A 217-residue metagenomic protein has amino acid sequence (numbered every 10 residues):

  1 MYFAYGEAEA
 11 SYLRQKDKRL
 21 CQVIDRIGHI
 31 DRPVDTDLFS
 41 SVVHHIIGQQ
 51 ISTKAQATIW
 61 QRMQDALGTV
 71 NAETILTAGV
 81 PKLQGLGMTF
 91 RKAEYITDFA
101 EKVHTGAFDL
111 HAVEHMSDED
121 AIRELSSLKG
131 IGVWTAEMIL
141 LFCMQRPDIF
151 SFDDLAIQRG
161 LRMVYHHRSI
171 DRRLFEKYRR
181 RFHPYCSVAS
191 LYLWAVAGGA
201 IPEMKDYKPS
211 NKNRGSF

Functional and structural regions predicted by a protein language model:
M1-F3, T36-F39, E73-I75, E114-S117 (+2 more regions): Short acidic alpha-helix initiation/capping motifs at coil-to-helix transition points, especially at protein N-termini
M1-I30, V133-F142, R146-F217: C-terminal accessory module of base-excision DNA glycosylases/AP lyases that mediates lesion recognition and DNA
A8, Q15-G68: A positional/architectural concept
R19-V23, I51-S52, Q56-K129, R181-H183: Alpha-helical ds-nucleic-acid-binding substructure associated with the helix-hairpin-helix region of base-excision DNA
V34, K54, T58, V70 (+6 more regions): Alpha-helix N-cap and coil->helix boundary residues
S41-I46, A78-K82, D120-E124, A156-G160 (+1 more regions): A general alpha-helix detector
V42-I47, I96-A100, I139-L140, A189-L193: Short alpha-helical scaffolding segments that buttress acidic/His motifs in well-ordered protein cores
I46, G79, L83, A107 (+2 more regions): Short amphipathic alpha-helical interaction patches enriched in hydrophobic/aromatic residues with interspersed Lys/Arg
